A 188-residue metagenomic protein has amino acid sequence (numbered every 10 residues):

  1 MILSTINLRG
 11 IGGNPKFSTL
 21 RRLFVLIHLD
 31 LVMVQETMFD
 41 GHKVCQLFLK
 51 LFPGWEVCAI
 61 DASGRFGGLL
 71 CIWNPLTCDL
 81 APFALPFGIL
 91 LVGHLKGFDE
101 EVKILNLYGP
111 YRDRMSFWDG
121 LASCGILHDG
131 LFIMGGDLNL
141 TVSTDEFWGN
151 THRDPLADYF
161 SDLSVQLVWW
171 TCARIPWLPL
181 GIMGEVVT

Functional and structural regions predicted by a protein language model:
M1-T188: A shared catalytic/ligand-binding motif for oxyanion handling
